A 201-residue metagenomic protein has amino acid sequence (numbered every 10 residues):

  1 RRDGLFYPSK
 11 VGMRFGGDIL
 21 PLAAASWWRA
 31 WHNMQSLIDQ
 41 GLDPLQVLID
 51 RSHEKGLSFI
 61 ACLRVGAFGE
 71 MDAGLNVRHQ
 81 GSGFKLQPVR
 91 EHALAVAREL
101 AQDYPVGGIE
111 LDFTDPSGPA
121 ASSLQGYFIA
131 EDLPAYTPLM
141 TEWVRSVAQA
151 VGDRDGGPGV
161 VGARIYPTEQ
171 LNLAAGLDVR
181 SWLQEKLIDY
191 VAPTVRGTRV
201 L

Functional and structural regions predicted by a protein language model:
R1, A61-V65, F113: Glycine-rich, histidine-containing beta strand-loop boundary motifs that form or position
R1-P8, S52, A93, L201: Short intrinsically disordered, low-complexity coil segments enriched in acidic
R2-P21, M34-I38, D43-L45, P167-A175 (+2 more regions): Non-transmembrane, interaction-prone segments in cytosolic or luminal domains
G4-A25, A67-F84, T114-D132: Aromatic- and acidic-residue-enriched segments that line the glycan-binding/catalytic groove of carbohydrate-active
G17-E54, S58-Y104: Active-site-adjacent "subsite" loops/lids of carbohydrate-active enzymes
P88-L201: Active-site neighborhood of glycoside hydrolase catalytic domains
